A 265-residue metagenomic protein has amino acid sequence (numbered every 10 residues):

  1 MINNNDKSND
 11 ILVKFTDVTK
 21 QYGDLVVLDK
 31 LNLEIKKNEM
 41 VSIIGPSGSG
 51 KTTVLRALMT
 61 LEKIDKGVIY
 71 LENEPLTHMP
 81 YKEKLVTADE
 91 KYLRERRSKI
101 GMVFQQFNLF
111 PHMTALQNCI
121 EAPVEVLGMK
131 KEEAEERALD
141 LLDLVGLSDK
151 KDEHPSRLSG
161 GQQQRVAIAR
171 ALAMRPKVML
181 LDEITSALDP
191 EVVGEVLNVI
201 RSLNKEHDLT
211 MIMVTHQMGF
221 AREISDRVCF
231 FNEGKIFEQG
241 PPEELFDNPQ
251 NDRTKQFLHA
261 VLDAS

Functional and structural regions predicted by a protein language model:
M59: Helix-to-loop junction immediately C-terminal to a conserved catalytic motif
G67-Y81: Conserved ABC transporter NBD signature motif
H154-L158, Q162: Conserved ABC ATPase signature
A173-K177: A short, proline-enriched helix->beta-strand linker immediately N-terminal to the Walker B motif in ABC-type P-loop
M179-D182: Catalytic Walker B motif of ABC-type/P-loop ATPase nucleotide-binding domains
Q239-G240: ABC ATPase "signature
